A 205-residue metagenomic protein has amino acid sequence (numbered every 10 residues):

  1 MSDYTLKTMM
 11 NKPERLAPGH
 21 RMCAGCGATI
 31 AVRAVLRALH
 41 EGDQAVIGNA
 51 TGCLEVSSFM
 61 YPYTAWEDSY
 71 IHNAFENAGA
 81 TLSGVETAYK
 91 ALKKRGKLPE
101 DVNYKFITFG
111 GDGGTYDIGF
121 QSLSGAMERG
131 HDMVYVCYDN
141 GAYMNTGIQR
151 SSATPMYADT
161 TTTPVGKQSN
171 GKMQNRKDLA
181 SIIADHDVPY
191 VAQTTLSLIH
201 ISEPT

Functional and structural regions predicted by a protein language model:
S2-Y135, I148, S152-A158, K172-M173 (+1 more regions): Cofactor-binding active-site loop characterized by glycine-rich and histidine/acidic residues
G19, C23, K167, Q193-T194: Conserved short-loop catalytic and cofactor-binding motifs
E55, N140-N145: Short gly/pro/ser/thr-enriched loop/turn and capping motifs at secondary-structure boundaries
I118, M156, T160-A180, L198: Active-site glycine-rich loop that binds ribose-phosphate moieties when present
V134-C137, A192: Short hydrophobic alpha-helical runs that function as membrane-insertion/retention elements
Y138-G141, L196: Short, ordered loop/turn segments at secondary-structure junctions
I182-L198: Active-site/ligand-binding-proximal alpha/beta "capping" segment
S197-T205: Residue-level detector of conserved catalytic or cofactor/ligand-binding positions in enzyme active sites
